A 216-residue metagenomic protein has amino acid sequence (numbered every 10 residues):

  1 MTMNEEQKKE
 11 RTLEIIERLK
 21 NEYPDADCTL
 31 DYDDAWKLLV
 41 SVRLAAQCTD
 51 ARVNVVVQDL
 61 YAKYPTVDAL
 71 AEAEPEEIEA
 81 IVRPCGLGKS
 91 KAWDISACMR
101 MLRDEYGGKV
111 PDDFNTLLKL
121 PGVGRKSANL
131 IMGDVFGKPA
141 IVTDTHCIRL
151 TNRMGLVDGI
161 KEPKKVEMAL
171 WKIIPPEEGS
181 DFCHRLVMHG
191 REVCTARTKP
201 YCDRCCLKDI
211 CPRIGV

Functional and structural regions predicted by a protein language model:
N4-V216: Catalytic cores of DNA base-excision repair glycosylases
